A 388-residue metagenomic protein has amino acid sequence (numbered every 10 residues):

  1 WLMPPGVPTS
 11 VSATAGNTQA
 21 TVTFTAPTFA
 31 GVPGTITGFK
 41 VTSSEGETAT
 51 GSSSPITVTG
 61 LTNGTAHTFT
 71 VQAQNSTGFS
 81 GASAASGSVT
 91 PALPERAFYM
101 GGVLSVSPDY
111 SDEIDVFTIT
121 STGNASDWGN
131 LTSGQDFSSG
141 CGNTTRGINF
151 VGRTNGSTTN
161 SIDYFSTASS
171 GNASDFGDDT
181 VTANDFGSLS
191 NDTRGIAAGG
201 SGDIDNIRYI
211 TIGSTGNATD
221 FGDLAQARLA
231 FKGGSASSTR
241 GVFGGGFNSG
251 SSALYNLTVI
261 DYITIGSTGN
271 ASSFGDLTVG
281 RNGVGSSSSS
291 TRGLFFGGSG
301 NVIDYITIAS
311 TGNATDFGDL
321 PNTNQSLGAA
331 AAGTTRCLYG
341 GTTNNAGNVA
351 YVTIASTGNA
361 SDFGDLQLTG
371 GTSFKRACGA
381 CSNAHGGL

Functional and structural regions predicted by a protein language model:
W1-P4, N75-S76, T90-L388: Kelch-like beta-propeller repeat domains
W1-T35, N63, T77-P94: Pro/Thr/Ser/Gly-rich low-complexity, intrinsically disordered linker/stalk tracts
T35, S52, A82-S83, P108 (+2 more regions): Non-catalytic, surface-exposed connector residues within folded enzymatic/regulatory domains
F39-V41: Short beta-strand elements bearing conserved aromatic residues within extracellular beta-rich modules
G46-S53: Short beta-strand segments within Ig-like beta-sandwich modules, predominantly Fibronectin type-III
V58-S80: Beta-strand-rich modules
